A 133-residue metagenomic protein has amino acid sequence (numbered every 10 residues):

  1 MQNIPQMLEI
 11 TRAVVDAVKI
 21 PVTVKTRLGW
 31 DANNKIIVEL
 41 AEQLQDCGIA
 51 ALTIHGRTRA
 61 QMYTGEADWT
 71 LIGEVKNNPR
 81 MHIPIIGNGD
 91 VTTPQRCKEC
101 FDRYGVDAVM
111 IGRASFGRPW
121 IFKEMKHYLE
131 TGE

Functional and structural regions predicted by a protein language model:
M1-E133: Flavin-dependent oxidoreductase catalytic cores
